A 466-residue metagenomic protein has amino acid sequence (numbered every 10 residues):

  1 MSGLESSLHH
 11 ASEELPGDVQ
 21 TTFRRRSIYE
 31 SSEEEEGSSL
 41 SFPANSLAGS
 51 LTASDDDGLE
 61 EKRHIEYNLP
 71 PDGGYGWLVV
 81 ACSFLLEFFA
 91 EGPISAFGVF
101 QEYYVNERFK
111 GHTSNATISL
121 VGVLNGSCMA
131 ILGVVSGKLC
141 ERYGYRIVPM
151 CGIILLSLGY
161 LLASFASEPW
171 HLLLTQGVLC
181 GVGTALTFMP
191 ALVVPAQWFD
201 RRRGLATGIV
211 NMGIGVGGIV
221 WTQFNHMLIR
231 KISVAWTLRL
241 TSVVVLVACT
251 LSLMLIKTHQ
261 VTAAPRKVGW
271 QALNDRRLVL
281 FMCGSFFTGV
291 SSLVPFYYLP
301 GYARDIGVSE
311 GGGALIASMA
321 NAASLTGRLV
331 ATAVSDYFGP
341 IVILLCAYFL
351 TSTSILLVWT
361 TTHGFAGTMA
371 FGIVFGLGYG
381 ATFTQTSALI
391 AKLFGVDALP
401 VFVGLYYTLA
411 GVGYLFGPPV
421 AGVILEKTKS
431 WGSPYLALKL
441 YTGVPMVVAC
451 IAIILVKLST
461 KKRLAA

Functional and structural regions predicted by a protein language model:
M1-G73, L458-A466: Intrinsically disordered, low-complexity terminal tails of fungal membrane proteins
C82-F84, F88-F89, L156-Y160, P169-P190 (+4 more regions): Hydrophobic core of transmembrane alpha-helices in multi-pass small-molecule transporters, especially MFS/SLC-type
F89-Y104, T222, D275-V342, S387 (+1 more regions): Extracytoplasmic gate region of multi-pass secondary transporters
Y104, G177, T184-F199, A206-T207 (+2 more regions): Intracellular juxtamembrane helix-capping segments at the cytosolic ends of symmetry-related transmembrane helices
I131-H171, S335: Conserved MFS/SLC helix-loop-helix module at the cytosolic interface between two early adjacent transmembrane helices
I131-Y145, I229, G327-P340, V358 (+1 more regions): Helix-to-loop junctions at the C-terminal end of transmembrane segments in multipass secondary transporters
I154-S167, L253, F349-H363: C-terminal ends and interior cores of transmembrane alpha-helices in multi-pass membrane transporters/permeases
I306-V308, G312, S318-S324, L329-L393 (+3 more regions): C-terminal transmembrane helical hairpin of 12-TM major facilitator-type secondary transporters
